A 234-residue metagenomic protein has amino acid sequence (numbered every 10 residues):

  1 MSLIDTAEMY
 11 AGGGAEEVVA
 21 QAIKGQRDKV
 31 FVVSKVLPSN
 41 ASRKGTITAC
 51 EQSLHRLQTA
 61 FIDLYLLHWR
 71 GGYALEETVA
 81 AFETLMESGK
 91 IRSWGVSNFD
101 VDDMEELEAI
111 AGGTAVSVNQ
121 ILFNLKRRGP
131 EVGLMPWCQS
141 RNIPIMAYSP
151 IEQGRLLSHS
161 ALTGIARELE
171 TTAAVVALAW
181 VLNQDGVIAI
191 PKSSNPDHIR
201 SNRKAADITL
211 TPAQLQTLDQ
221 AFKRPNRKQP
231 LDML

Functional and structural regions predicted by a protein language model:
M1-V30, K223, M233-L234: N-terminal binding-site loop/beta-alpha segment at the start of enzyme catalytic domains that lines or forms
I4, I62, W94: Glycine-centered flexible beta-alpha turn that most often forms the glycine-rich phosphate-binding loop
G14, V18, A41-A49, Y73-E77 (+2 more regions): Alpha-helix N-cap and loop-to-helix initiation/capping positions
R27-D28, T59-A60, I91, G113: Active-site acidic short loop of glycosyltransferases
K29-A41, L64-H68, N98, I121-F123: A short, structured active-site edge motif that brings together acidic residues
S42-L57, E77-T78, M104-E106, P130: Short, acidic/polar
T46-H68, T84-S88, I110: CE4/NodB-like, metal-dependent polysaccharide N-deacetylase domain that modifies extracellular/periplasmic N-acetylated
R70-L234: Beta/alpha (TIM)-barrel catalytic core signal, keyed to glycine-rich beta->alpha loops juxtaposed to Asp/Glu that bind
